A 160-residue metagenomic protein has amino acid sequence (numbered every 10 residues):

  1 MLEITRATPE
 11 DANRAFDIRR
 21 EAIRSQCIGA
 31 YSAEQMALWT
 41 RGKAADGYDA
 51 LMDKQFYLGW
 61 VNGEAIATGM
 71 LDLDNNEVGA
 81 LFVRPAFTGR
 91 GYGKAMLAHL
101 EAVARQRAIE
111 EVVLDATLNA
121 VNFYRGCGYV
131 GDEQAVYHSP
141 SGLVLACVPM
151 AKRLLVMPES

Functional and structural regions predicted by a protein language model:
M1-E3: Extreme N-terminal starter segment of soluble prokaryotic enzymes
R6-A12, D17-A86, L97-H99, V103 (+2 more regions): Acetyl-CoA-dependent GNAT
A44-G47, A135-S139: Short, P/G- and charge-enriched loop/turn segments at secondary-structure junctions
A65, G131-E133: Residue-level detector of beta-propeller blades
R84-T88, D115-T117: Residue-level recognition of the GNAT/N-acetyltransferase active site
G91-G93: Conserved G/P- and acidic residue-centered "switch" motifs that form tight phosphate/ATP-binding loops in soluble
E110, L114-V121, C127, Y137-S160: C-terminal "cap" of GNAT-fold acetyltransferases
